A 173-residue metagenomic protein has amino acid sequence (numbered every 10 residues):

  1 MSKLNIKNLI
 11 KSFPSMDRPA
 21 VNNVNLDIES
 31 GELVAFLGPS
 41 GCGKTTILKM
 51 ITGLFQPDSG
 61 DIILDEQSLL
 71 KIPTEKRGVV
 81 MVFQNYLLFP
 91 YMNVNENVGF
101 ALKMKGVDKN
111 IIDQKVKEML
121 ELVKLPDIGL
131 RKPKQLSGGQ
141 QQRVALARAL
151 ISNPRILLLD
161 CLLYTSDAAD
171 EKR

Functional and structural regions predicted by a protein language model:
S2-I6, S12-N23, K71-P73: A short, flexible loop at the N-terminus of ABC-type nucleotide-binding domains that lies
L37-P39: The feature captures the beta-strand-to-loop junction immediately N-terminal to the Walker
T52: Helix-to-loop junction immediately C-terminal to a conserved catalytic motif
S68, K103, N110-D127: Conserved ABC ATPase "signature" region
K132-L136, Q140: Conserved ABC ATPase signature
I151-R155: A short, proline-enriched helix->beta-strand linker immediately N-terminal to the Walker B motif in ABC-type P-loop
Y164, A168-R173: Single conserved hydrophobic/aromatic residue that forms the stacking wall/gate of nucleotide- or nucleobase-binding
